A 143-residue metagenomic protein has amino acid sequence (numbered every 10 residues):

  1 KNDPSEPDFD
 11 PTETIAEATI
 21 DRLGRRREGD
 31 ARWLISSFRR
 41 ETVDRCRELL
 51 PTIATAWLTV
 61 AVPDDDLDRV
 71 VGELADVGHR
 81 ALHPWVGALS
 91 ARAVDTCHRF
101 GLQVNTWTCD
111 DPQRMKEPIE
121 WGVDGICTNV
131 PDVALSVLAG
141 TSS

Functional and structural regions predicted by a protein language model:
K1-S143: Short loop-to-alpha-helix "cap/lid" segments that border enzyme active sites across diverse enzyme classes
